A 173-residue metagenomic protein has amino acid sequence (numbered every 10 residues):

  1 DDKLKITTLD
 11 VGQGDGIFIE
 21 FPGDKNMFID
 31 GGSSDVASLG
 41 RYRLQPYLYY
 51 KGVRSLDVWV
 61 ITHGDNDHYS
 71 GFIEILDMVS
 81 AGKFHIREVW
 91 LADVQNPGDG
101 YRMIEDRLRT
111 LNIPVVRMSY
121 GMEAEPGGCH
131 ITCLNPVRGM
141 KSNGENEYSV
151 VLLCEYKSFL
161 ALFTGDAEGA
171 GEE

Functional and structural regions predicted by a protein language model:
D1-E173: Non-globular, low-confidence helical/coil segments that flank catalytic cores
